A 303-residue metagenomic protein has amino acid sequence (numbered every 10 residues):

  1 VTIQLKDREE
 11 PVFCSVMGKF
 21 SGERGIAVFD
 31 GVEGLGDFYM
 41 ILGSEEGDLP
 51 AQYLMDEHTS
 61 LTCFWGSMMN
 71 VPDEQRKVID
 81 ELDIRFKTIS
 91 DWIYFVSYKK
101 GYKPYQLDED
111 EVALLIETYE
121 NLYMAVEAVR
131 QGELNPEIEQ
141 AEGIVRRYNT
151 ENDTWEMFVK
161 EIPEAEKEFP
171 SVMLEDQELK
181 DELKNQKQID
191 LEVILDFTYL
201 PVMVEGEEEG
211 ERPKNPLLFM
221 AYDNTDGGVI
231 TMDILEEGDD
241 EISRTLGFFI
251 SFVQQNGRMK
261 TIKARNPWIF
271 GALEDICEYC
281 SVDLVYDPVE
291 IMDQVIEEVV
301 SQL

Functional and structural regions predicted by a protein language model:
V1-F219, N224-L303: Secondary-structure boundary/capping micro-motif
